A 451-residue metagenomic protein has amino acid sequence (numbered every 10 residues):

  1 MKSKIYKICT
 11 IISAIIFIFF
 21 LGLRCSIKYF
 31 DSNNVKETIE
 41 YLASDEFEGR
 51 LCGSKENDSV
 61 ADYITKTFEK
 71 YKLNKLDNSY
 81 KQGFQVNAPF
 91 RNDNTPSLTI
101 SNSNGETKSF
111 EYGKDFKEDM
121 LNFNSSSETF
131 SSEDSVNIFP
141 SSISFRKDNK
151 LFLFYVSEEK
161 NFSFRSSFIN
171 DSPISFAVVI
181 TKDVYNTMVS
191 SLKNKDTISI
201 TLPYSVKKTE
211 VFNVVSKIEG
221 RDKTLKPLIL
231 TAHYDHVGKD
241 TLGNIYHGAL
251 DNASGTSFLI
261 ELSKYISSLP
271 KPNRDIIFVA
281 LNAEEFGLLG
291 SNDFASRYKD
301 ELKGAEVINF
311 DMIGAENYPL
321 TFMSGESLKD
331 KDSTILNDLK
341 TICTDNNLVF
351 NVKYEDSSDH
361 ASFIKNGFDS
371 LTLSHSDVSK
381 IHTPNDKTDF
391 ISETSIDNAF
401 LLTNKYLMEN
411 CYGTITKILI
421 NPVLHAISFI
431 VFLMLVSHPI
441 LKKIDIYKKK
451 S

Functional and structural regions predicted by a protein language model:
S3-N74, I218-E219: N-terminal hydrophobic or amphipathic helices/low-complexity stretches enriched in small/hydrophobic/Pro/Gly
I18-L23, I427-D445: Alpha-helical transmembrane segments
C25-Y29, D45-K55, E128-E133, P173-S175 (+7 more regions): Second-shell loop/turn segments in exported
E48-I143: Noncatalytic luminal/extracellular "stalk/propeptide" segments of secretory-pathway proteins
K108-P140, F145-K147, L225-F258, L262-S268: Active-site metal-coordination/substrate-binding segment of hydrolases, especially metallo-dependent peptidases
S166-Y246: Soluble metallo-hydrolase cores and metallopeptidase-like ectodomains found primarily in the secretory/periplasmic
N170-A177, K182-D183, E210-N213, G238 (+1 more regions): Acidic/histidine-rich catalytic neighborhood of metal-dependent amide-processing enzymes
I313-S428, M434: Active-site-adjacent substrate-binding region of metalloamidase/peptidase-like peptide-processing proteins
